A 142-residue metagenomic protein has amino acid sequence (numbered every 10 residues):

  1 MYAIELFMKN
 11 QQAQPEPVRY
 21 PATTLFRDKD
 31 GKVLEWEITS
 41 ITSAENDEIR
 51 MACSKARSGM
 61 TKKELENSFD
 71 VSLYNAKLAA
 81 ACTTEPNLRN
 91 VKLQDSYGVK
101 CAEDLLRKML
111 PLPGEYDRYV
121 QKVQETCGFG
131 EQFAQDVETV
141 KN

Functional and structural regions predicted by a protein language model:
M1, L25-F26, D30: Low-complexity, charged, repeat-rich alpha-helical/coil interaction segments
M1-P15, Q132-N142: Low-complexity intrinsically disordered segments
Q11-F26: Short acidic, Pro/Gly- and aromatic-enriched capping/linker segments at domain boundaries
D30-N142: Short, surface-exposed, charged amphipathic helix/loop patches that serve as local interaction elements
